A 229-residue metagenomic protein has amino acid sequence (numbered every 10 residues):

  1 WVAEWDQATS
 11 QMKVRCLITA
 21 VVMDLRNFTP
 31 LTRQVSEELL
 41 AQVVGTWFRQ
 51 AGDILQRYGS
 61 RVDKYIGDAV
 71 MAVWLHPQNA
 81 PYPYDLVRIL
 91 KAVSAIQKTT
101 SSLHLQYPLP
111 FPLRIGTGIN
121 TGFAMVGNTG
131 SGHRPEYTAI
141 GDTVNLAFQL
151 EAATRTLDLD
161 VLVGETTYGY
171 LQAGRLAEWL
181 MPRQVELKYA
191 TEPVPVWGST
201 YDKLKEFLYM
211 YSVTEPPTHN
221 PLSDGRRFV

Functional and structural regions predicted by a protein language model:
W1-V62, I66: Juxtacatalytic helix/coil linker segments that couple regulatory or sensory modules to the catalytic cores
M23, I54-D85, S102-D142, V194: Catalytic core of nucleotidyl cyclases, primarily class III adenylyl/guanylyl cyclases
F28, V70, N79, T167-L171: A generic structural signal for short hydrophobic patches within well-formed alpha-helices
L40, L86-I89: Short alpha-helical scaffold element within the canonical Hanks-type protein kinase domain
I54, T99, A153: Short alpha-helical functional segments enriched in proximate histidine and acidic residues
L90-V93, T143-A147: Amphipathic alpha-helical transducer elements in NTP-driven molecular machines
G132, T154-V229: Intrinsically disordered, glycine/charged-rich C-terminal tails and inter-domain linkers that flank nucleotidyl cyclase
